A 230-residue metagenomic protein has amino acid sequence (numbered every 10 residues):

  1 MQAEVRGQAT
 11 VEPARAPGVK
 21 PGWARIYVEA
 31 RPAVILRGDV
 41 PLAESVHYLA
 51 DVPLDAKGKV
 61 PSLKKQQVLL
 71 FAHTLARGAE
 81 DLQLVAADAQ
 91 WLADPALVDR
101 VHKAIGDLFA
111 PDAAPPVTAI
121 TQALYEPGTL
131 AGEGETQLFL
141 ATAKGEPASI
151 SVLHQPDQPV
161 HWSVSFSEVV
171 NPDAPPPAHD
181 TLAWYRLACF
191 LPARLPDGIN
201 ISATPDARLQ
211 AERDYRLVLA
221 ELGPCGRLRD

Functional and structural regions predicted by a protein language model:
M1, I26-V28, L70: Hydrophobic residues positioned within well-ordered beta-strands of beta-sheet architectures
M1-T10, A30, K65: A short, hydrophobic beta-strand-centered structural micro-motif
R6-Q8, A33-I35, H73-L75: Solvent-exposed coil/turn segments that connect beta secondary-structure elements in extracytoplasmic/periplasmic
V11, L36-G38, G78: Residue-level signal for secondary-structure boundary sites
R15-H47: OB-fold (S1/OB) nucleic-acid-binding surfaces
K20-R25, H47-P53, D88-A93: Short, low-complexity, polar/charged sequence segments that are solvent-exposed and flexible
P41-V60: Beta-strand/loop nucleic-acid-binding surfaces
A56-D230: Netrin-like (NTR/C345C) domain of secreted extracellular proteins
